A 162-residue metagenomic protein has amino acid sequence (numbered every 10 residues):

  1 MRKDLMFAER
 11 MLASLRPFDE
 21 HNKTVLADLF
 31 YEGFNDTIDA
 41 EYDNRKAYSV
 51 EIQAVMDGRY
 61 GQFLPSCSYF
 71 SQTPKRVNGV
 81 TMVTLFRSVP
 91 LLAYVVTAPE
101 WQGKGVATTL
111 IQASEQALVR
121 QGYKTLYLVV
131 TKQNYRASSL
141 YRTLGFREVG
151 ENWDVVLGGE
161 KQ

Functional and structural regions predicted by a protein language model:
M1-A13, V155: Acyl-donor-binding surface of acyltransferase catalytic domains
A13-Y31, N35-D39: A short beta-loop-alpha structural element at the N-terminal edge of CoA-dependent acyl/N-acetyltransferase catalytic
D43-P74, N78: Active-site rim helix/loop that mediates acceptor-substrate recognition in acyltransferases
F63, L85-A93, Q102, Q121: A conserved beta-turn-beta hairpin within the catalytic core of GNAT-like acetyltransferases that forms part
S68-F70, K75-L85, L91-V96: Conserved beta-strand in the GNAT
T97, G103-R120, S139-T143: Conserved acetyl-CoA-binding loop-helix of GNAT-fold acetyltransferases
L118-V129: Conserved GNAT acetyl-CoA-binding A-motif
L128-S138, D154-K161: Conserved beta-strand-loop-alpha-helix junction that forms the acyl-donor binding cleft
